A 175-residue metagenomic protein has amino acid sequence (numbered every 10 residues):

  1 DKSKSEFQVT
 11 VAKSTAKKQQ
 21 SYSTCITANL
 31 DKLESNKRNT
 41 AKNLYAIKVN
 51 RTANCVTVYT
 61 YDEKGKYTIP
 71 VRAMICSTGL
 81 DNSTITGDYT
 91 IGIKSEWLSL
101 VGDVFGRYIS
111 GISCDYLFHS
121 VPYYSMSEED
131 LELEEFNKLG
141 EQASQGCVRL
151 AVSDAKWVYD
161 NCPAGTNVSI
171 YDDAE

Functional and structural regions predicted by a protein language model:
K2, V49-T52, Y171-A174: Short, flexible beta-strand-to-coil junctions
K2-I26: Boundary regions of SH3-family modules and the immediately adjacent low-complexity/disordered segments in eukaryotic
K2-Q8, I69-V71, T84-T86, F105 (+2 more regions): Short edge beta-strand segments in beta-sheet-rich domains
T10-T15, Y61, S169-A174: Short beta-strand-to-coil "C-cap" segments at the C-terminal boundary of structured domains/repeats, marking
S21-E129: Gly/Pro-biased beta-strand-loop elements
L98-E175: Exported/periplasmic cell-wall-interacting domains
